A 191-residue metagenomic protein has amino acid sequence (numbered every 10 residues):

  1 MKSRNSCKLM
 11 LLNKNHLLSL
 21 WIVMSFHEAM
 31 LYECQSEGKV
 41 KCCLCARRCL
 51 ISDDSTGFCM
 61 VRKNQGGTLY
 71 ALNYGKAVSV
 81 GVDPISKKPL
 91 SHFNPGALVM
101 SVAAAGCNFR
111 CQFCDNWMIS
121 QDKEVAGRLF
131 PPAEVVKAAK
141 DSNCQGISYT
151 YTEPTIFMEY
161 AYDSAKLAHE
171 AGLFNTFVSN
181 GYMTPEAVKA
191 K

Functional and structural regions predicted by a protein language model:
S6-A97: Flexible, acidic/Gly-rich N-terminal and inter-domain linker regions that tether and position cofactor-handling modules
N64-K191: Conserved Radical SAM active-site core
